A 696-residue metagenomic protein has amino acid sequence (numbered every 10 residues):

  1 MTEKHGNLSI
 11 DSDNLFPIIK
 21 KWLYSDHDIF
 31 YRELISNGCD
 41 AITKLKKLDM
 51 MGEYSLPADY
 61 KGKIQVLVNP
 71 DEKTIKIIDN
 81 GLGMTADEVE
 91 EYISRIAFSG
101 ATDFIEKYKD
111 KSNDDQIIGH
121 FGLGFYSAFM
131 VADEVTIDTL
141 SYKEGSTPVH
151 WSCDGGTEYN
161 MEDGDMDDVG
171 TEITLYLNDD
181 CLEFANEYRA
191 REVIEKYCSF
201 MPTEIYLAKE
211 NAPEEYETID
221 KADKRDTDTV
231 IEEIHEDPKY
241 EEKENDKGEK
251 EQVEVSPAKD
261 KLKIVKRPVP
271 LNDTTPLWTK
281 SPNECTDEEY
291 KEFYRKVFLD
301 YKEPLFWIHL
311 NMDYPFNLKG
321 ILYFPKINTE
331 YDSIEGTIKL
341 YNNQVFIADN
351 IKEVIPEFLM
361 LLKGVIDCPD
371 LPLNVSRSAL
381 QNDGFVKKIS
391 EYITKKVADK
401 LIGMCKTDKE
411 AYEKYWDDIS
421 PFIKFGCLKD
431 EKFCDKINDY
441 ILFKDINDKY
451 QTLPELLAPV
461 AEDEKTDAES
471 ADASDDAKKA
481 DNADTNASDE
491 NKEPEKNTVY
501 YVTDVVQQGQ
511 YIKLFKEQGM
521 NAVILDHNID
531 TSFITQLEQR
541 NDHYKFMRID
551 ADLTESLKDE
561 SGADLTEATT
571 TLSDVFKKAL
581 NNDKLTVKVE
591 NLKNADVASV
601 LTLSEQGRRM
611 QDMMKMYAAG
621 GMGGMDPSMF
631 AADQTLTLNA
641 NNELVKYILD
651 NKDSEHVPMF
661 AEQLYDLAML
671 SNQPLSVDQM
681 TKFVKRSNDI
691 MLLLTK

Functional and structural regions predicted by a protein language model:
M1-A185, E192, S199, E215-A222 (+5 more regions): GHKL (Bergerat-fold) ATPase N-terminal catalytic module, capturing the glycine-rich phosphate-binding loop and acidic
I117, V135-E158, N178-C181, Y188-K696: GHKL/Bergerat-fold ATPase module in large chromosome/replication-associated machines
